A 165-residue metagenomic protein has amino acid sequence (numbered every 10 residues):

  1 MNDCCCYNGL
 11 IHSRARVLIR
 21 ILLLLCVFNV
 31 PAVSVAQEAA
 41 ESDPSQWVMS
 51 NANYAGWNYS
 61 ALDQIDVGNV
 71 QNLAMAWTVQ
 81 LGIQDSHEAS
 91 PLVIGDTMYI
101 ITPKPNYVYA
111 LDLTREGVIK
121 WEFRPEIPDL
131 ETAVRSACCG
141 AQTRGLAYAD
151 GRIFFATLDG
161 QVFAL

Functional and structural regions predicted by a protein language model:
M1-V17: N-terminal secretory signal peptides that target proteins for export/translocation
I19-P31: Bacterial N-terminal signal peptides
A32-A36: Sec/Tat signal peptide C-region and signal peptidase I cleavage site
Q37-L81, V118-R135: Aromatic (tryptophan-biased) beta-strands that constitute blades/sheets of beta-rich domains
W47-N51, S86-Y107, R135-V162: Repeat-blade elements of multi-bladed beta-propeller folds
I65-G68, L111, L165: Hydrophobic/aromatic beta-strand positions that recur at structurally equivalent sites within the blades
D112-E116: Short loop/turn segments that connect beta-strands within beta-propeller blades
